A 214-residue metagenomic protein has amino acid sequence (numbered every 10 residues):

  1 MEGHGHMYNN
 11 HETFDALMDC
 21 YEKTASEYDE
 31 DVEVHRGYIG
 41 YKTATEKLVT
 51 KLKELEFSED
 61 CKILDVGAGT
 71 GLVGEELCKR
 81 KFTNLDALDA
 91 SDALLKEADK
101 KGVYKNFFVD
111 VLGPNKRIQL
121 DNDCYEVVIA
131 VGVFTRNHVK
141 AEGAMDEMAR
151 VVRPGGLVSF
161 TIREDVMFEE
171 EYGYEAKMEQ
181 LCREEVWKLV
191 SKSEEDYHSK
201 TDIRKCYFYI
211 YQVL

Functional and structural regions predicted by a protein language model:
M1-D29: N-terminal, positively charged/glycine-rich alpha-helical extensions of SAM-dependent methyltransferases
Y38-E59: Conserved alpha-helix/loop element of class I SAM-dependent methyltransferases that forms part of the SAM/SAH-binding
L64-R117: Class I SAM-dependent methyltransferase SAM/SAH-binding core
R117-V128: A short acidic, Gly/Pro-enriched loop at the edge of an enzyme's catalytic core that lines a small-molecule cofactor
E126-K140: A short SAM/SAH-binding and catalytic strip from SAM-dependent methyltransferases
E142-P154: A short glycine-rich, Lys/Arg-flanked "PGG" loop and its adjoining helix->strand segment in the class I
G155-R163: Conserved beta-strand signature within the Rossmann-like core of class I S-adenosyl-L-methionine
R183-L214: Class I S-adenosyl-L-methionine
